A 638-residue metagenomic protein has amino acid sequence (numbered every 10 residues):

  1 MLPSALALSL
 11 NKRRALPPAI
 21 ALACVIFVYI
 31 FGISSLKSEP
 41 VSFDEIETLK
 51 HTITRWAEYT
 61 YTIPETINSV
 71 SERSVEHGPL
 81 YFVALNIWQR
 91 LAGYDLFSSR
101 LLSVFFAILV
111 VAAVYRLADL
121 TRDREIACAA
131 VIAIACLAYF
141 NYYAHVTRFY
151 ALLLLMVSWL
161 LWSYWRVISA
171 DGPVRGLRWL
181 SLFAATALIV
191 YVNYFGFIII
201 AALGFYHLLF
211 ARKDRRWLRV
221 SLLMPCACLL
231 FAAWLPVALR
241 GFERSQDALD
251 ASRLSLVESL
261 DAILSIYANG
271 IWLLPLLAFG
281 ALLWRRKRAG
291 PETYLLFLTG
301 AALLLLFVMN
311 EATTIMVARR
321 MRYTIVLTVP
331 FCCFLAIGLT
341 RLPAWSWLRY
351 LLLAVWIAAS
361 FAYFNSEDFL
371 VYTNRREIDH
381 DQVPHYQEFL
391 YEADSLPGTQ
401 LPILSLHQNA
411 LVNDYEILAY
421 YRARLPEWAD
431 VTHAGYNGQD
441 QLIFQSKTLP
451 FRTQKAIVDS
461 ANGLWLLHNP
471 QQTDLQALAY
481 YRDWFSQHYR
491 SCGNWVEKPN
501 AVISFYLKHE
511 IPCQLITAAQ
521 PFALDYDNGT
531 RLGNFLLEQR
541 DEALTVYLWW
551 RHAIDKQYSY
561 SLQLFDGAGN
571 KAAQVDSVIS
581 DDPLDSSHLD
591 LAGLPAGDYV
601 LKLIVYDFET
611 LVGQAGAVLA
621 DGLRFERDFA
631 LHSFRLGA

Functional and structural regions predicted by a protein language model:
P3-A7, S163-P173, L177-W179, I198-C228 (+3 more regions): Perimembrane helix-loop-helix junctions
P3-S4, Y29, V110, V114 (+4 more regions): Hydrophobic, aromatic-rich transmembrane alpha-helices and their immediate juxtamembrane boundary segments
I20-I26, P225-C228, A278, K287-L296 (+3 more regions): Signature aromatic-anchored transmembrane alpha helix within multi-pass, membrane-resident enzymes that catalyze glycan
I33, R349-I503, S559-S561, Q574: Catalytic lumenal/periplasmic loop and adjoining terminal transmembrane helix of membrane glycan-assembly enzymes
D44, Y143-A144, A151-L153, I198 (+4 more regions): Hydrophobic/aromatic-rich transmembrane helices and adjacent perimembrane loops
I87, V111-A113, I132-C136, F140-Y142 (+3 more regions): Specific aromatic-rich, kink-prone transmembrane helix
L101-T121, W159: Transmembrane-helix motifs of polytopic, lipid-linked glycan transferases
A130-V131, Y143, G176-V192, C226-L229: Membrane-interface alpha helices of multi-pass inner-membrane proteins
